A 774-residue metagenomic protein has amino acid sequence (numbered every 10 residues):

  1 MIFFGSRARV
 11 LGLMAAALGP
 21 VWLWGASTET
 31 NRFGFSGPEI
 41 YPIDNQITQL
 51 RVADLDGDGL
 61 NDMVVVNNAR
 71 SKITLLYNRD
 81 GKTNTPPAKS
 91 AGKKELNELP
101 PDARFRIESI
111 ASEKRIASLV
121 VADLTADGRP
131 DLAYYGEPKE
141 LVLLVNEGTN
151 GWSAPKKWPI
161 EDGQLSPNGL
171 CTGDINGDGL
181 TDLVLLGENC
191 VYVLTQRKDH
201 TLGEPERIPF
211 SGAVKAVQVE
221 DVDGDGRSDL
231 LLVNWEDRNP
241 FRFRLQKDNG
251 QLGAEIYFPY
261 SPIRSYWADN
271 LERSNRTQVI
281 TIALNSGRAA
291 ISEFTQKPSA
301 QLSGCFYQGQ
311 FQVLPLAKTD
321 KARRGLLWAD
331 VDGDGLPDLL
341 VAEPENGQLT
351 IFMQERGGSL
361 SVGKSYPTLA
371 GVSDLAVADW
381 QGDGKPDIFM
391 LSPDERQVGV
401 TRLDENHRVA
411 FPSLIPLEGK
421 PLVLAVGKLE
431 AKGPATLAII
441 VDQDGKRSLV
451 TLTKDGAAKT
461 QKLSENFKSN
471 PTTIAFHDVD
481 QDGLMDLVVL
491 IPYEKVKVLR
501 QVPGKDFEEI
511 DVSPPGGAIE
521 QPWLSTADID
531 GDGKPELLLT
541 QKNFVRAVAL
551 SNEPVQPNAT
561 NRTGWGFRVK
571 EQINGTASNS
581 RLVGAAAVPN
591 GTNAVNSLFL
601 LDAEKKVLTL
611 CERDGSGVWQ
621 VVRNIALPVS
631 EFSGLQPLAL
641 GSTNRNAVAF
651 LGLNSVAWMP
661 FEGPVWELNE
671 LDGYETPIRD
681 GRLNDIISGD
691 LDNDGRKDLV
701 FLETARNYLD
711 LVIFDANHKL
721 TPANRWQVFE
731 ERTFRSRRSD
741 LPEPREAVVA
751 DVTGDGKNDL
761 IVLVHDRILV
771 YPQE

Functional and structural regions predicted by a protein language model:
M1-L13: Bacterial N-terminal signal peptides that target proteins for export
L11-W22: Bacterial N-terminal signal peptides
W24-E774: Beta-propeller-forming repeat regions
